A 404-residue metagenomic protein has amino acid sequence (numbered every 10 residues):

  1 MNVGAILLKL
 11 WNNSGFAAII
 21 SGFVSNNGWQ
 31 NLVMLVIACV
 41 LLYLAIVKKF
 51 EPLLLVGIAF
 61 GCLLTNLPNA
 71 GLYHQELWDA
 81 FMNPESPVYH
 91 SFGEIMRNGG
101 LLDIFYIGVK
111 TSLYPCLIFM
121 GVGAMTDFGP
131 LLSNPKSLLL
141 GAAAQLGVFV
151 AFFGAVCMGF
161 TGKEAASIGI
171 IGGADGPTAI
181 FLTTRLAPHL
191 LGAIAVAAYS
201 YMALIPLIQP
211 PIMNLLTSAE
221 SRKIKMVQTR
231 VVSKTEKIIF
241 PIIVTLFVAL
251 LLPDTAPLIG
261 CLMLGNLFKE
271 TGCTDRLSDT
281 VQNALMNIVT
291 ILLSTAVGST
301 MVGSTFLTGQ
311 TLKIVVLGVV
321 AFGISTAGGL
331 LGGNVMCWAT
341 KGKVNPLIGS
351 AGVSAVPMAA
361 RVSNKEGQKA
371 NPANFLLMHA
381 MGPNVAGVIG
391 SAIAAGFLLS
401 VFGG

Functional and structural regions predicted by a protein language model:
M1-A80, M96-G99: N-terminal alpha-helical transmembrane segments of multi-pass membrane transport and channel/translocase proteins
G28, L131-F152, S304-G329, A380-N384: Entry/N-cap segments of selected transmembrane alpha helices and their immediately preceding amphipathic helices
L41, Y106-L132, G265-F268, M286-T308: Hydrophobic transmembrane alpha-helices of secondary-active transporters and Na+-translocating membrane complexes
I46-L55, Y73-H74, I104-F105, M125-L140 (+4 more regions): Interfacial helix-loop-helix linkers and transmembrane-helix boundary segments in multi-pass membrane proteins
I107-T111, F119-M125, L140-V150, G154 (+3 more regions): Alpha-helical membrane segments and immediately flanking helix-loop junctions that form or couple to the substrate/ion
H189-L207, L317-S325, I348-A351: Alpha-helical transmembrane segments
A197-C273: Membrane-embedded hairpin module used as a gating/binding unit in multi-pass transport and secretion proteins
T245-G329: Transmembrane helical segments that form the transport core of multi-pass membrane transport proteins
